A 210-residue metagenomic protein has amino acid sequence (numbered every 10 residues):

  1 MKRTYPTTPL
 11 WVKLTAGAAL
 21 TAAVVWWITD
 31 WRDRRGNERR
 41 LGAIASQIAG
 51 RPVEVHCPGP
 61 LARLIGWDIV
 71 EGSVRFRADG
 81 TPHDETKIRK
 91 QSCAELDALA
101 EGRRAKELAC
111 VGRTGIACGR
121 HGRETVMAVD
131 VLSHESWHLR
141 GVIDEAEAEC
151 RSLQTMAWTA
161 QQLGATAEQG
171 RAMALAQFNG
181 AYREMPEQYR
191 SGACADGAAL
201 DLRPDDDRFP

Functional and structural regions predicted by a protein language model:
K2-C118: A metal-dependent hydrolase signature that marks the N-terminal structural subdomain at the beginning of catalytic folds
R40-Q47, A78-G80, H134-H138, L163 (+1 more regions): Short, intrinsically disordered, charge-biased short linear motifs at domain edges
C57-I65, L153, E168-N179: Acidic helix-start/capping segments at beta-turn-to-alpha-helix junctions
G115-V126, D130-V131: Intrinsically disordered, low-complexity acidic Ser/Thr-rich regulatory segments
V126, D130-L153: Active-site recognition of the HExxH zinc-binding catalytic motif
Q154-T159: Active-site catalytic microenvironments for nucleophilic, acid-base chemistry
A160-P210: Long, well-structured alpha-helical subdomains associated with metal-dependent extracellular/ecto-lumenal hydrolases
